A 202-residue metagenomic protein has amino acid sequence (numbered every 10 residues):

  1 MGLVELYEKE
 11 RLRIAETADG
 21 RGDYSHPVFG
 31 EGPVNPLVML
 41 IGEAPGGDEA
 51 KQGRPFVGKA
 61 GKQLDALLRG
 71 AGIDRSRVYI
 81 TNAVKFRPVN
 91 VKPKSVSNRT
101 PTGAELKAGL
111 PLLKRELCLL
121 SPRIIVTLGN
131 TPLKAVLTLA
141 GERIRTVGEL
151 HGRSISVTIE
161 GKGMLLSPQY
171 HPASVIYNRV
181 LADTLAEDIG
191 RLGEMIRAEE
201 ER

Functional and structural regions predicted by a protein language model:
M1-R202: A polyanion-binding, active-site-adjacent surface
